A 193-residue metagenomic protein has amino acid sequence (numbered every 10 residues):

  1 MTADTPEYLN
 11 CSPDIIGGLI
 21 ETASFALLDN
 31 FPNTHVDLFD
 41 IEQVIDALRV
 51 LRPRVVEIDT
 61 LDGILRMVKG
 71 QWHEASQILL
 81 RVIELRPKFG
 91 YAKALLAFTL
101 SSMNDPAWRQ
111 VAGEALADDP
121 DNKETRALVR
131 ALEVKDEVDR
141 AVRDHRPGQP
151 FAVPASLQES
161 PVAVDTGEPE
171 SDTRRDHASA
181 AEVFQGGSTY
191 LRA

Functional and structural regions predicted by a protein language model:
F25, L65, A97-T99: Residue-level signature for tetratricopeptide repeat
N30-E42, I64-H73, N104-D105: Helix-turn-helix repeat elements of alpha-solenoid scaffolds
F39-E42, S76, I83, R109: Tetratricopeptide repeat
D46-V50, L80-E84, L116-A117: Conserved structural position within tetratricopeptide repeats
A97-E124, R130-E137, R143-S156: TPR/TPR-like (Sel1-like) alpha-helical repeat modules
